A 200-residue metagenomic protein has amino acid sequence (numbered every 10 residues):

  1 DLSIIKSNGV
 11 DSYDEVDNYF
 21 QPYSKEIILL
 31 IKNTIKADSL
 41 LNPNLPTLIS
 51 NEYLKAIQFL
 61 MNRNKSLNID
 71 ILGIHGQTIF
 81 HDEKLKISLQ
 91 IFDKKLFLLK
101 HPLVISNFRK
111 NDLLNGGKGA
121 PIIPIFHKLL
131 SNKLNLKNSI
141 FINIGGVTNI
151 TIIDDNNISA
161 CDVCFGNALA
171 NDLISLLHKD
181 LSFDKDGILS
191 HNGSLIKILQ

Functional and structural regions predicted by a protein language model:
L2-S7, E15-N33, I105-K133, I140-Q200: Glycine-rich phosphate-binding loop plus the immediately following alpha-helix
V10, D14, N51: Glycine/alanine-rich phosphate-binding loops at beta-alpha junctions
D38-K94: Short beta-strand-loop/turn "lid" adjacent to the catalytic site in phosphate-handling enzymes
K55, F59, L96-L99, L129 (+1 more regions): Residue-level signal for well-ordered alpha-helical scaffold segments within enzymatic catalytic domains
N62-N68, K100-P102, D155-N156, K179: Short glycine/proline-enriched coil/turn segments at helix->beta-strand junctions
N64, L134-N135: A structural signal for short coil/turn segments at secondary-structure junctions
I69, L136-K137: Short, high-confidence coil segments that cap the C-terminus of an alpha-helix and link into the following beta-strand
I69-I125: Glycine-rich phosphate-binding loop and adjoining helix at the ATP-binding site of ATP-dependent phosphoryl-transfer
